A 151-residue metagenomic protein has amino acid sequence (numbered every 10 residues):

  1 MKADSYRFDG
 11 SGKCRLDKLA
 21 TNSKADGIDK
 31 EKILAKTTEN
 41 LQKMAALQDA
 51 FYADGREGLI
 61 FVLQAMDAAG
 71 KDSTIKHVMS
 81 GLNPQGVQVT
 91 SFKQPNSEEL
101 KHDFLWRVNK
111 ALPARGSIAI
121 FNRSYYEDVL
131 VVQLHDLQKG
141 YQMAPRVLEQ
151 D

Functional and structural regions predicted by a protein language model:
M1-D151: Glycine-rich phosphate-binding loop of ATP-dependent small-molecule kinases
